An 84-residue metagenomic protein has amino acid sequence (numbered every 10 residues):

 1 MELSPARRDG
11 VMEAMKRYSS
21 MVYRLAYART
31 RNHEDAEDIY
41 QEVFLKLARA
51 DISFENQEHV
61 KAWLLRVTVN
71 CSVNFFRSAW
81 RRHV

Functional and structural regions predicted by a protein language model:
M1-R24, A28, E34-E37, A48: A short, charge-rich alpha-helical start-of-domain segment used by transcription regulators
L3-P5, R31, E42-V60, S78-W80: Sigma70-family region 2
R24, D38-L45, E58-N70: Structural recognition of an alpha-helix C-terminal capping motif at a helix-to-coil junction
E55, V69-V84: Arg/Lys-rich amphipathic alpha helix in sigma70-family domain 2
